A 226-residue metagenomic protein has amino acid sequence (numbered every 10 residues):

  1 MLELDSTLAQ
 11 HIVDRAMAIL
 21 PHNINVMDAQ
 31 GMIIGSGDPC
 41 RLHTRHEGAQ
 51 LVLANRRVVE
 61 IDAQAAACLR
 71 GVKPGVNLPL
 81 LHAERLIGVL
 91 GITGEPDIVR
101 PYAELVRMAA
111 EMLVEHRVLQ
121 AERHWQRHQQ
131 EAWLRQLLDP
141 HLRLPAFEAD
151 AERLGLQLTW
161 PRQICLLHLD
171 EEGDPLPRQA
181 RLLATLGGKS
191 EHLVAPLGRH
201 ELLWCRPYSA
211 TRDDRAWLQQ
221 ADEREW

Functional and structural regions predicted by a protein language model:
M1-L134, K189-S190, A210-D213, Q219-E225: Alpha-helical/coil-rich non-catalytic "connector" segments in signaling and regulatory proteins
W133-W226: Hydrophobic helix-rich structural segments at or within alpha/beta enzyme and signaling domains
